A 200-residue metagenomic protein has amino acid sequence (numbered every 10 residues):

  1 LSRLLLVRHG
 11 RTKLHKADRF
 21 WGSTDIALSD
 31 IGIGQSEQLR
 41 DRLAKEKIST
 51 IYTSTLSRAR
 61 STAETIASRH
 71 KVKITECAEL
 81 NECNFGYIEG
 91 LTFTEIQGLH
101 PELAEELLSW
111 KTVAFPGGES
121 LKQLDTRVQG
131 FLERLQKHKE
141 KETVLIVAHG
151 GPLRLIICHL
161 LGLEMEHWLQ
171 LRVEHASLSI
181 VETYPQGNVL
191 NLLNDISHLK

Functional and structural regions predicted by a protein language model:
L1-R3, K45, V72, C83-E95 (+2 more regions): Acidic, low-complexity terminal tails and accessory targeting/binding regions of phosphate-metabolizing enzymes
R3-H9, I146: Short, hydrophobic/glycine-enriched beta-strand segments
T12-D25: Glycine-rich N-terminal loop/short-helix segment of MobA-like nucleotidyltransferase
S29, I33, L56, Q97 (+1 more regions): Amphipathic, non-transmembrane alpha-helical scaffold segments
G32-S49, E133-R134, I180: A short, N-terminal amphipathic alpha-helix
Q38-A104: Phosphate-coordination/substrate-recognition cap region in phosphate-metabolizing enzymes
L103-Q123: Short glycine/proline- and acidic residue-enriched helix-loop micro-motifs that form flexible lids or anion-recognition
H149: Short basic (Lys/Arg) and small-residue
